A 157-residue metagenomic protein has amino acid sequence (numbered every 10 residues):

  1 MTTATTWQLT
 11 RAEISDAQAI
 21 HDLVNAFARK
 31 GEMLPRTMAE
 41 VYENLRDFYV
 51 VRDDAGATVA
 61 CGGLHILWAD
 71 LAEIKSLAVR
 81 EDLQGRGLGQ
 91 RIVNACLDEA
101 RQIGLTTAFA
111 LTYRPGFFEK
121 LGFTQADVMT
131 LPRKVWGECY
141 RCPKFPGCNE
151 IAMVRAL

Functional and structural regions predicted by a protein language model:
W7-I20: A short beta-loop-alpha structural element at the N-terminal edge of CoA-dependent acyl/N-acetyltransferase catalytic
R11, L23-P35: Helix-loop element at the rim of GNAT/NAT acetyltransferase active sites that forms part of the acceptor-substrate
I20, V24, F118: Hydrophobic pocket/interface hotspot
P35-D47, D53-D54, A60-L71, K75-L77: A conserved beta-strand-loop-helix scaffold within acyl/acetyltransferase catalytic domains
L77-Q84, Y113-R114: A short, internal acetyl-CoA/4′-phosphopantetheine-binding micro-motif in the GNAT/acyltransferase core
G85-D98, A110: Conserved acetyl-CoA-binding loop-helix of GNAT-fold acetyltransferases
T106, T112-C139: Conserved active-site alpha-helix within GNAT-family acetyltransferase domains
L131-L157: C-terminal "cap" of GNAT-fold acetyltransferases
